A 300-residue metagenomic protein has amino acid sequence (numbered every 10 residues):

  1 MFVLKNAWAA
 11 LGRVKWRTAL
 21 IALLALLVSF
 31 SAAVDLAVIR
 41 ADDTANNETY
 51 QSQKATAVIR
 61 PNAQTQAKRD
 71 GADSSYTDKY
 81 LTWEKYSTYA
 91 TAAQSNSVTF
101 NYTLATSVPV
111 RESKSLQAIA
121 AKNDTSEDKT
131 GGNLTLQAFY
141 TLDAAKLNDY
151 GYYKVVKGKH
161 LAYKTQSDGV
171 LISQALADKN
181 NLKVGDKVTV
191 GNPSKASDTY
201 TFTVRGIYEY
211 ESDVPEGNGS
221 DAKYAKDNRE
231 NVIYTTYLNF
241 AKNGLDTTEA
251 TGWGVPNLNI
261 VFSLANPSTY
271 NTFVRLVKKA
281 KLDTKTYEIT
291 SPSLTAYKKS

Functional and structural regions predicted by a protein language model:
M1-A33, D43, N47: N-terminal Sec/SRP start-transfer signal
V28, V38, D42, A57 (+1 more regions): Hydrophobic alpha-helical segments
A33-A41, K179: Cytoplasmic juxtamembrane "membrane-exit" helices immediately C-terminal to transmembrane segments
E48-K298: Basic-flanked hydrophobic alpha-helices used for secretion and membrane insertion
